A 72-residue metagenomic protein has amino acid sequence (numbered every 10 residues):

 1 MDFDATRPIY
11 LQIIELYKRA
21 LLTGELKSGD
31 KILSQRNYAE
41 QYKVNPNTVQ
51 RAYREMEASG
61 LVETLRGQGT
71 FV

Functional and structural regions predicted by a protein language model:
M1-I32, N37: Extreme N-terminal segment that seeds HTH/winged-HTH DNA-binding domains in transcriptional regulators
D4-P8, Q12, K43, N47 (+2 more regions): Residues at secondary-structure transition points
L22, K27, A58, L65-G67: Short glycine/serine/threonine-biased micro-segments
K31-E63: N-terminal helix-turn-helix
S34, Q68-V72: Minor-groove-contacting beta-hairpin "wing" of winged helix-turn-helix DNA-binding domains
